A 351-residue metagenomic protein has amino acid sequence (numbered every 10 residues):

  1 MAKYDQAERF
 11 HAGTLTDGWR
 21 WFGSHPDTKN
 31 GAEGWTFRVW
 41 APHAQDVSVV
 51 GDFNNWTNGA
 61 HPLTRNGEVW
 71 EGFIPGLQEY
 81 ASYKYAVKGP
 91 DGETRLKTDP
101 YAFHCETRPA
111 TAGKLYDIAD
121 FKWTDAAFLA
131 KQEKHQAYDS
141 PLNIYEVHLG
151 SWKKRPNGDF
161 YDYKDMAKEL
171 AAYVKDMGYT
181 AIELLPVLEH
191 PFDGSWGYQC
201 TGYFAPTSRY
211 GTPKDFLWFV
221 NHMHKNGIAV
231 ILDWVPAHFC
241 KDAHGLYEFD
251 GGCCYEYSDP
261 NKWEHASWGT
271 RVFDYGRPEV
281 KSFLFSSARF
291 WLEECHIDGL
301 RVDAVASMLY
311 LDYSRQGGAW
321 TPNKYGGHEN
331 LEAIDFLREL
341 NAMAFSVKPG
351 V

Functional and structural regions predicted by a protein language model:
M1-T36, T64-E146, S151-G158, D165: The feature marks proteins involved in alpha-glucan
W40-V47, W56: Short proline/glycine-enriched turn/loop motifs at strand-loop junctions of beta-rich domains
V47-V49, Y83: Short beta-strand elements bearing conserved aromatic residues within extracellular beta-rich modules
D52-T57, P90: Change "in extracellular beta-sheet-rich domains … of secreted and cell-surface proteins" to "in beta-sheet-rich domains
R95-L96, L300, S346-V351: Acidic/polar loop patches that form or flank catalytic/metal-binding clefts of enzymes that bind anionic ligands
E106, A126-D139, H148-E329: Substrate-binding/active-site clefts of carbohydrate-active enzymes
E183, A333-V351: Aromatic-lined carbohydrate-recognition surfaces of secreted/lumenal glycan-active proteins
